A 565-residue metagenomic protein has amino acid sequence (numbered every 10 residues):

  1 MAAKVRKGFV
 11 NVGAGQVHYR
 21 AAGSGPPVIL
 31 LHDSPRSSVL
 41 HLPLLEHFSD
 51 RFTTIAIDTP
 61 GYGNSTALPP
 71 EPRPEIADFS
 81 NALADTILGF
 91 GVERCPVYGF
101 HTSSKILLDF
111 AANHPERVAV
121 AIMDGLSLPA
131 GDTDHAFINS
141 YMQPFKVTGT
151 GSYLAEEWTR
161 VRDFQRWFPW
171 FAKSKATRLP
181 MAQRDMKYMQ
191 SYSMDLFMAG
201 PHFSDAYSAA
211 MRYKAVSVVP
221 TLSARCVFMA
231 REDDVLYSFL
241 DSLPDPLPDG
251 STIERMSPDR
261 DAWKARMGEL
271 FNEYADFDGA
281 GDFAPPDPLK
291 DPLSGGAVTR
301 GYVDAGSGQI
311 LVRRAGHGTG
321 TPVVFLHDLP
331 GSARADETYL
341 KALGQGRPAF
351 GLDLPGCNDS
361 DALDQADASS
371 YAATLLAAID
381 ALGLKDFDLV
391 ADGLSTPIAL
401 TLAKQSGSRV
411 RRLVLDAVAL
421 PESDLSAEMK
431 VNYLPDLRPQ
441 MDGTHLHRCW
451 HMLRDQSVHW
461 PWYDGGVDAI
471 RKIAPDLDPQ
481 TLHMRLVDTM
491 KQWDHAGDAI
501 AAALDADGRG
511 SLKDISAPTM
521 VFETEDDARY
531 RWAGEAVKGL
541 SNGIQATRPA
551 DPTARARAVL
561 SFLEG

Functional and structural regions predicted by a protein language model:
M1-Q16, P285-Q309: N-terminal cap/lid segment of alpha/beta-hydrolase-fold proteins
G13-A67, R313-D361: Conserved HGGG/HGGXW glycine-rich cap/lid loop of the alpha/beta-hydrolase fold
L40-L42, S65-E71, D132-D134, F239 (+4 more regions): Conserved catalytic-core motifs of eukaryotic protein kinase domains, centered on the activation segment
A56-T102, F350-L394, T553-A556: Active-site loop/oxyanion-hole signature of alpha/beta-hydrolase fold enzymes
E93-F137, K385-E428: Conserved hydrolase catalytic core segment
G125-S191, G200, S204-Y207, A417-M484 (+1 more regions): Helix-rich cap/lid subdomain of alpha/beta-hydrolase
S191-D241, P479, M484-G534: Conserved serine/cysteine hydrolase catalytic core
P244-R300, L540-G565: Catalytic active-site module of serine/aspartate enzymes centered on a nucleophile-bearing elbow/loop
